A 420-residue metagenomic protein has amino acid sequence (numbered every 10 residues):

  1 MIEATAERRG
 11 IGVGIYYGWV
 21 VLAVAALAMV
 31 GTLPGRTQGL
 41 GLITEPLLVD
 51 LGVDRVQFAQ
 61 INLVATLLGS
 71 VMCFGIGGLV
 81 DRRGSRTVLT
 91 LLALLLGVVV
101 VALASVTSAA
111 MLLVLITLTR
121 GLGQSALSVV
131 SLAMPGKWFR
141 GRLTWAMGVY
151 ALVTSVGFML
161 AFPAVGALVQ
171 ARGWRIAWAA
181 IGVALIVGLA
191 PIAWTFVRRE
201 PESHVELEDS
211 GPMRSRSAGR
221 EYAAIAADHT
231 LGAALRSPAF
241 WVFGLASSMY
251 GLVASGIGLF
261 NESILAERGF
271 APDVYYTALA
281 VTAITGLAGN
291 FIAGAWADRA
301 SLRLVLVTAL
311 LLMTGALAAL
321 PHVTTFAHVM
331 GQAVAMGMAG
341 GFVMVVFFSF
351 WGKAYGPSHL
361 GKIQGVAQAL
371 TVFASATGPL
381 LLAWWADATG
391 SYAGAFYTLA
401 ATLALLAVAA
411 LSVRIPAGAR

Functional and structural regions predicted by a protein language model:
V20-R55, I76, F162, I257-E262: Extracytoplasmic
V30, V99, A110-A126, H328-F342: Hydrophobic core of transmembrane alpha-helices in multi-pass small-molecule transporters, especially MFS/SLC-type
R36-T44, G232-N290: Extracytoplasmic gate region of multi-pass secondary transporters
M72-G84, G289-S301, A386-D387: Helix-to-loop junctions at the C-terminal end of transmembrane segments in multipass secondary transporters
L94-T107, L312-T324: C-terminal ends and interior cores of transmembrane alpha-helices in multi-pass membrane transporters/permeases
A126-F139, F342-Y355: Intracellular juxtamembrane helix-capping segments at the cytosolic ends of symmetry-related transmembrane helices
Y150-E202: Helix-loop-helix hairpin linking two adjacent transmembrane segments in secondary transporters
F270, V274, L279-F350: C-terminal transmembrane helical hairpin of 12-TM major facilitator-type secondary transporters
